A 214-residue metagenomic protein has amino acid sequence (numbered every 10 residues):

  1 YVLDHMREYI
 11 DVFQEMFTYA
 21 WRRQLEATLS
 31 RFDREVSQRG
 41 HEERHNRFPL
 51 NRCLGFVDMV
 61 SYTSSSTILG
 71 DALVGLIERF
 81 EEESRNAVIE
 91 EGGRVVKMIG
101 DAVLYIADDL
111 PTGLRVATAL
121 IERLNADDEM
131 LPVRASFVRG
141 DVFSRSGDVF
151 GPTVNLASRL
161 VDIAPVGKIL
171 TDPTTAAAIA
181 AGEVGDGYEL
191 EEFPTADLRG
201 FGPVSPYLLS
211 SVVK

Functional and structural regions predicted by a protein language model:
Y1-F48: Regulatory cytosolic signal-relay segments
R44-V116: Catalytic NTP-binding/metal-coordinating core of nucleotidyl cyclase/transferase enzymes
M59, V142, L198: Hydrophobic pocket-lining residues within nucleotide cofactor-binding pockets
Y62, G113, V142, T175-A176: A generic structural signal for short hydrophobic patches within well-formed alpha-helices
E78-G92, L104-A135, R139-D141, P152 (+1 more regions): Alpha-helical scaffold within the catalytic cores of cyclic-nucleotide enzymes
I106, D141-S146, A178-I179: Short, solvent-exposed loop/turn segments at secondary-structure junctions
R123, R145, I163-G167, G182-G185: Conserved, well-folded catalytic cores of nucleic-acid-processing and energy-transducing macromolecular machines
G167-K214: Cytosolic regulatory/linker segments at or just downstream of nucleotide-handling modules in signal-transduction
